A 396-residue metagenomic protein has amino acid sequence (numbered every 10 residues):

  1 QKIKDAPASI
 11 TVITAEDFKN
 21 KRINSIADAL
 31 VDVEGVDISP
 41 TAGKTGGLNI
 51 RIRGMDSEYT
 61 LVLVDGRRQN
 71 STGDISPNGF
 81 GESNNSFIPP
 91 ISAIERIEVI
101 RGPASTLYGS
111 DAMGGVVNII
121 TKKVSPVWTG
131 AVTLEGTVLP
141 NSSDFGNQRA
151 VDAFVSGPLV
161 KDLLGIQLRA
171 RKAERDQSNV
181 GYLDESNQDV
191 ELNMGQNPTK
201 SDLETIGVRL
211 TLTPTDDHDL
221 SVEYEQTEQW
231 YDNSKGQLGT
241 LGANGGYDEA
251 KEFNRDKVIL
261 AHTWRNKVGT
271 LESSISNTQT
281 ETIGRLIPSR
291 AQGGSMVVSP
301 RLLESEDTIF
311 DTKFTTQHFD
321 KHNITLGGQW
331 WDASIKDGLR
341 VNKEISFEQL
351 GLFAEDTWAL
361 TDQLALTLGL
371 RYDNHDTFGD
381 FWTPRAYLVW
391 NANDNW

Functional and structural regions predicted by a protein language model:
Q1-K19, S57, V64-D65: Short, acidic, small-residue-rich periplasmic hinge/interaction motif at the N-terminus of Gram-negative outer-membrane
A27, V31-S71, E95: Extracytoplasmic beta-strand/coil segments of soluble accessory domains associated with Gram-negative outer-membrane
R68-R101, A153: Short acidic/polar hinge/loop motifs at secondary-structure boundaries that mediate gating or recognition
G79, S125-Y247, K251: Periplasmic-side early beta-strands and strand-to-turn transitions of outer-membrane beta-barrels
S86-T133: A beta-strand signature from Gram-negative outer-membrane beta-barrel systems, especially the internal plug domain
W128, D162-I166, D216-V222, W230 (+4 more regions): Repeated loop/turn-to-beta-strand initiation elements of outer-membrane beta-barrel proteins
L134-P140, K161, K172-D176, Q226-W230 (+4 more regions): Transmembrane beta-strands of outer-membrane beta-barrel pores
T213-T215, E223-E225, K321-N323, Q329 (+1 more regions): Structural signature of Gram-negative outer-membrane beta-barrels, strongest in the C-terminal barrel of TonB-dependent
